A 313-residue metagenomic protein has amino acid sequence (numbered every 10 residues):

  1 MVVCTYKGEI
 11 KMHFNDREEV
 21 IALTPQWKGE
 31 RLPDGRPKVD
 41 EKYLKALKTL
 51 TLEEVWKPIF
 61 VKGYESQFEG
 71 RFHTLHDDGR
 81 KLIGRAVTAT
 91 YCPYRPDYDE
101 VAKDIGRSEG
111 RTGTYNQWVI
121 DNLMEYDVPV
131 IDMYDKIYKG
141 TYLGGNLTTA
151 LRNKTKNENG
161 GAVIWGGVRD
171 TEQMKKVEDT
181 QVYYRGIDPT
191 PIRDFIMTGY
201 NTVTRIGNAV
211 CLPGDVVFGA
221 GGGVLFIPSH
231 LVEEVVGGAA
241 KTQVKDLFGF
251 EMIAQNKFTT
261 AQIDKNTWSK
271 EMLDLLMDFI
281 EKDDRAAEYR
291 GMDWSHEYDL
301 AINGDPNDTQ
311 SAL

Functional and structural regions predicted by a protein language model:
M1-K11: Short, Lys/Arg-enriched N-terminal segments with co-localized hydrophobic residues within the first ~10-30 amino acids
C4-Y6, K28, G144: A broadly tuned, weak detector of single residues within folded domains
M12-E30, K42-L44: Short acidic, Pro/Gly- and aromatic-enriched capping/linker segments at domain boundaries
W27-K28, N208, G221: A generic hydrophobic-helix recognition signal that picks specific residues within alpha-helical hydrophobic
R31, K38-E41, K45-P213, F226-L275 (+1 more regions): Feature captures the catalytic cores and cofactor-binding loops of soluble hydro-lyases/lyases that act on carboxylate
P33, A220-G221: Short acidic-glycine loop/turn motifs at beta-strand connectors
